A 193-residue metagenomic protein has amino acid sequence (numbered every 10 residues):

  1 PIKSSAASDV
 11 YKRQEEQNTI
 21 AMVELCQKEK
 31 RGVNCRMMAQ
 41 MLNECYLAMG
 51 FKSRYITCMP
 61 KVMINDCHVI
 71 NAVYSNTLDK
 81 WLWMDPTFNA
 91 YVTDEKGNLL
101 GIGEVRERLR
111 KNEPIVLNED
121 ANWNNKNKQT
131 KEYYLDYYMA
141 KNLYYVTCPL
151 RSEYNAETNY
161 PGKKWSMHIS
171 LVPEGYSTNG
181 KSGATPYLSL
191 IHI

Functional and structural regions predicted by a protein language model:
P1-A7, Y11, I191-H192: Single conserved hydrophobic/aromatic residue that forms the stacking wall/gate of nucleotide- or nucleobase-binding
K3-A6, N18-T19, G101: Short, solvent-exposed coil/turn linker segments
S5-D9, M41-M49, R108, N112: Structured segments of extracytoplasmic/periplasmic soluble domains in secreted or envelope-associated proteins
K12-I70: Active-site neighborhood of thiol-dependent amide/isopeptide-bond enzymes
M63, Y74, L78-L190: His-Asp-centered catalytic microenvironments across diverse enzyme cores, prominently the transglutaminase-like
